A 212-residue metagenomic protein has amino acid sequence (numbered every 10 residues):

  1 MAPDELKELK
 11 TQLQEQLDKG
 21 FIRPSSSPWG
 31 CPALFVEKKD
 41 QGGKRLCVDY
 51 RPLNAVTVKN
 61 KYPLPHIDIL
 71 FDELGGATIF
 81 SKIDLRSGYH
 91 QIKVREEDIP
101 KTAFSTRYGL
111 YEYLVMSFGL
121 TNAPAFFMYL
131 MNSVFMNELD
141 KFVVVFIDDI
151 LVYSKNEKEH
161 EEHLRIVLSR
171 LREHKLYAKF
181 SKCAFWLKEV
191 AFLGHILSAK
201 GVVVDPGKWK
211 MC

Functional and structural regions predicted by a protein language model:
M1-C212: Retroelement reverse transcriptase polymerase core
